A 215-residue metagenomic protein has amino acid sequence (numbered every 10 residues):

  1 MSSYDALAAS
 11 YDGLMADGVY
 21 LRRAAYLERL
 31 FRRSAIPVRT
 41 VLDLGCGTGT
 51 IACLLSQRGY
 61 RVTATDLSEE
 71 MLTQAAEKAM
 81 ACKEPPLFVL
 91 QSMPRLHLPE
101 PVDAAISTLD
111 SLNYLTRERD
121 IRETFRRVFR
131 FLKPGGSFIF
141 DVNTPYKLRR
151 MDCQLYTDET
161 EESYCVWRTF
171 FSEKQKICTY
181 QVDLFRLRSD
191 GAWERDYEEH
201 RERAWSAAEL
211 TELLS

Functional and structural regions predicted by a protein language model:
M1-P37: Conserved class I S-adenosyl-L-methionine
P37-G45: Conserved class I S-adenosyl-L-methionine
L42, T50-R95: Class I SAM-dependent methyltransferase SAM/SAH-binding core
H97-A104: A short acidic, Gly/Pro-enriched loop at the edge of an enzyme's catalytic core that lines a small-molecule cofactor
T108-D110: Residues lining the SAM
N113-L115: A short His-aromatic
R122-P134: A short glycine-rich, Lys/Arg-flanked "PGG" loop and its adjoining helix->strand segment in the class I
I139-L213: SAM-dependent methyltransferase
